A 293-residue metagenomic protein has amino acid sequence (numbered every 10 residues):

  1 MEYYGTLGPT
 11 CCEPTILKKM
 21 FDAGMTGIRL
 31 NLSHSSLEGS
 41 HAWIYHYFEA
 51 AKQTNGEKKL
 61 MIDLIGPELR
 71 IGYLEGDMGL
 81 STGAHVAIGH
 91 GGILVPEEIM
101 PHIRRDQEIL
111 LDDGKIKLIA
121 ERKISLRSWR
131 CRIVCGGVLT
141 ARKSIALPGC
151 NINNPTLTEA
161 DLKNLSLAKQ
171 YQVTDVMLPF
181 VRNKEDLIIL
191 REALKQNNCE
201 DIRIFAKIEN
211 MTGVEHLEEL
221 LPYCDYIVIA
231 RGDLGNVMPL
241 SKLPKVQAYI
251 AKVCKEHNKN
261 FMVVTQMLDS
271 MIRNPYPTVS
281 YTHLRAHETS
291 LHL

Functional and structural regions predicted by a protein language model:
M1-Y4, E57-K59, L147-P148, I152 (+2 more regions): Short beta-strand/loop segments at the ligand-binding rim of alpha/beta enzyme cores
T6, N31, D63, D106 (+4 more regions): Conserved, mostly hydrophobic/aromatic
G24-G27, Q172-T174, K195, P222-I227: Glycine-enriched alpha-helix->loop->beta-strand junction motifs that scaffold or abut catalytic
L32-S33, D175-R182, F205-E209, G235-V237: Catalytic beta/alpha-barrel core
S35-Y47, F180-L194, E215, M238-I250: Active-site-adjacent beta->alpha loops and helix N-cap segments on the catalytic face of soluble alpha/beta enzymes
G66, I71-L165: Beta-strand/loop-dominated core regions that host nucleotide or nucleotide-derived cofactor-binding catalytic loops
E159-Y171, V214-G232, L284: Alpha/beta enzyme core
T282-T289: Conserved small/polar residues in nucleotide/adenosyl-binding loops
